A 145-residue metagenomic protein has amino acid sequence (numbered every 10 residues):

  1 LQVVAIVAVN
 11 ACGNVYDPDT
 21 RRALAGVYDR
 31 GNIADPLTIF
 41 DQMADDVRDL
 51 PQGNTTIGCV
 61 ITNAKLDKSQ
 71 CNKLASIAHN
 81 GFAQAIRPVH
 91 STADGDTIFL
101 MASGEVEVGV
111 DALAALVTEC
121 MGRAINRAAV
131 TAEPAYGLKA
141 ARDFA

Functional and structural regions predicted by a protein language model:
L1-A145: A structural signal for small-residue-enriched, beta-sheet-centric alpha/beta enzyme cores and oligomeric scaffold folds
